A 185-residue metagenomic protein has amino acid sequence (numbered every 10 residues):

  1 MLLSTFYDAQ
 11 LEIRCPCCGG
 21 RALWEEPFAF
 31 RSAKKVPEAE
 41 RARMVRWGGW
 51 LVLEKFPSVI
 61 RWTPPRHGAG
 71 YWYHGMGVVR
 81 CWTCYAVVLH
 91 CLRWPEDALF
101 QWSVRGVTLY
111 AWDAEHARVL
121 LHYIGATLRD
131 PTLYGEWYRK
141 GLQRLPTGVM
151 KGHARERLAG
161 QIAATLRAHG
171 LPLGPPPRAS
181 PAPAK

Functional and structural regions predicted by a protein language model:
M1-C84: N-terminal cysteine/histidine-rich coordination modules
I13, V88-L89, I162: Short beta-strand segments
S32-K35, A98, W137, A179: Flexible domain-boundary/linker segments
K34-K35, K55, K140, K151 (+1 more regions): Context-gated lysine
E38-R43, D113, A164, A168: Polar/charged alpha-helical tracts
H67-W72, Y85-E156: Extended interfacial segments that mediate partner engagement and assembly in macromolecular machines
V149-K185: C-terminal, charged low-complexity interaction regions
